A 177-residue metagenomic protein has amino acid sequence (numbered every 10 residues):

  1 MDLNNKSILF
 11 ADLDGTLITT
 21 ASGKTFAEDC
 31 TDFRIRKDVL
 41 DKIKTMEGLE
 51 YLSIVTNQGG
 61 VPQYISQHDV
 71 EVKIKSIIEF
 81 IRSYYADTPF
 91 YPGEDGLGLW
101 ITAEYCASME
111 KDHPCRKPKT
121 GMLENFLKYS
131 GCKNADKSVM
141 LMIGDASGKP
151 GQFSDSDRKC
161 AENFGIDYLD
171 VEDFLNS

Functional and structural regions predicted by a protein language model:
M1-S53: Active-site neighborhood of HAD-like aspartate-dependent phosphohydrolases
I8, C115-D155: Conserved Lys-Pro-Asp/Glu-containing loop-to-beta segment of HAD-superfamily phosphomonoesterases, centered on
K24-C30, P62-V72, D112-R116, G148-D155: Short, flexible/disordered intra-domain loops and linkers
V39-K75, F90-D112, I143-A146: Substrate-recognition element of Asp-dependent hydrolases with the DxDx(T/V) motif
Y51-S53, V139, D167: Proline-centered loop/turn at the N-terminus of a beta-strand
P62-A86, R116-S130: Short, electropositive alpha-helical surface patch
M109-G121, F174-S177: A short acidic, often aromatic-flanked loop/helix-cap motif at beta-alpha or helix-coil junctions that lines enzyme
L141-S177: Acidic, Mg2+-coordinating phosphoryl-transfer loop and its flanking beta/alpha structural elements, shared across
